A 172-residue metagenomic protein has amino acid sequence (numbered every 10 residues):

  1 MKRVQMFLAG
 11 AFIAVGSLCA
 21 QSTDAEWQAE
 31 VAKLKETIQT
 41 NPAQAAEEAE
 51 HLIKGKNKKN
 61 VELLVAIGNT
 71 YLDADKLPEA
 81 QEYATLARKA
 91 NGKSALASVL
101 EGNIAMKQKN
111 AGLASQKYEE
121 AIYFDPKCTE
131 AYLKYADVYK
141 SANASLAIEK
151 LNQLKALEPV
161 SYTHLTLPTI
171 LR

Functional and structural regions predicted by a protein language model:
L8, L18-N69, D73, P78 (+1 more regions): N-terminal leader/linker segments that initiate helical-solenoid repeat arrays
N41-E47, D75-Y83, Q108-K117, A142-K150: Structural signature of tandem alpha-helical TPR/SEL1-like repeats, specifically the intra-repeat loop/turn
I53-G55, T85-K89, E120-Y123, Q153-A156: Conserved structural position within tetratricopeptide repeats
N57-K58, G92, P126, P159: Short coil turns that delineate tetratricopeptide repeat
T163-T169: Conserved small/polar residues in nucleotide/adenosyl-binding loops
